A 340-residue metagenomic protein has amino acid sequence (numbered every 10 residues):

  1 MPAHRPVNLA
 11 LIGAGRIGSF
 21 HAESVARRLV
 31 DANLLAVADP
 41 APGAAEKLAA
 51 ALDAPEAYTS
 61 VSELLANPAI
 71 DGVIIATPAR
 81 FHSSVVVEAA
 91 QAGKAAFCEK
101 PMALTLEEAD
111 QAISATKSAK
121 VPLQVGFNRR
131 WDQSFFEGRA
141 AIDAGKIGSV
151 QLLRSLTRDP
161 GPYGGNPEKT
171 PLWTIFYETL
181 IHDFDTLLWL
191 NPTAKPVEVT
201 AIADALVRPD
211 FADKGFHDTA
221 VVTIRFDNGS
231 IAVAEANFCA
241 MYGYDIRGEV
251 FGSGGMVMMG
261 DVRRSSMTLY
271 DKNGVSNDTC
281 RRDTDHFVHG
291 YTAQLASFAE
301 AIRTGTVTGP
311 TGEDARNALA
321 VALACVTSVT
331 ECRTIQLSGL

Functional and structural regions predicted by a protein language model:
M1-L52: N-terminal Rossmann-like dinucleotide-binding module
M1-P6, G72-I75, D110, E300-L340: C-terminal helix-rich "cap/oligomerization" subdomain common to oxidoreductases
N8, D210-A212, D227-A293: NAD(P)-dinucleotide binding in Rossmann-like oxidoreductases
H21, L52-A115: Beta-loop-alpha module in the N-terminal Rossmann-like domain of NAD(P)-dependent dehydrogenases, especially those
Y58, I75, C98, L123-V125 (+3 more regions): Hydrophobic residues in well-ordered beta-strands that form the structural core
A103-G165: A contiguous active-site-proximal alpha/beta segment in oxidoreductase catalytic domains
Y163-I231, N237-Y242, E313: Rossmann-like dinucleotide-binding domain that binds NAD(P)(H)
